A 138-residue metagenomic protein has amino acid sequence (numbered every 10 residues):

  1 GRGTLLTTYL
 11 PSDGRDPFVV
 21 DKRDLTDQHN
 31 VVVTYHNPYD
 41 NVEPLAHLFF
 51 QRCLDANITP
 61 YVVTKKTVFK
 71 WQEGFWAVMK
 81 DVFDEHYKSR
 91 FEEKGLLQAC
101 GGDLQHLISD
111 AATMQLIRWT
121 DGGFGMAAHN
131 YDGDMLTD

Functional and structural regions predicted by a protein language model:
G1-F18, N30-V31, Y131-M135: N-terminal glycine-rich phosphate/adenylate-binding segment common to multiple enzyme folds
T4-T8, T26, T34, T59 (+4 more regions): Residue-identity detector for threonine
R15-L107: Glycine-rich phosphate/diphosphate-binding loop of Rossmann-like nucleotide-binding domains
H86, R90-D138: Glycine-rich phosphate-binding loop
